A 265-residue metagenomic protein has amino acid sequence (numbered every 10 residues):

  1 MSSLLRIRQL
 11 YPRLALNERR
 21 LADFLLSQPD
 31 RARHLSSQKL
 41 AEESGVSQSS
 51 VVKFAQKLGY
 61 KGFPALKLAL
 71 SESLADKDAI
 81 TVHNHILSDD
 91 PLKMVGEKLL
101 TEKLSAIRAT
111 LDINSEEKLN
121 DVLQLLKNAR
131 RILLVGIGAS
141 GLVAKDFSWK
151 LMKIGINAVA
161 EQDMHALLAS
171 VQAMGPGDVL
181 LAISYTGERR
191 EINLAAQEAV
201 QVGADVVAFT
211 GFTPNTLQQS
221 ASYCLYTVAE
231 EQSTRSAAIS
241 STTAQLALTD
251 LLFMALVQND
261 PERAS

Functional and structural regions predicted by a protein language model:
S2-L5, R13-L16, R20, D30-H34 (+1 more regions): HTH-adjacent hinge/linker in prokaryotic transcriptional regulators
E117-A129: Glycine-rich phosphate/diphosphate-binding loops that line cofactor/substrate pockets in enzymes
K127-A247, L251-D260: Glycine-rich phosphate-binding loops that contact phosphosugars or nucleotide phosphates
P261-S265: Active-site phosphate/pyrophosphate-binding segments
